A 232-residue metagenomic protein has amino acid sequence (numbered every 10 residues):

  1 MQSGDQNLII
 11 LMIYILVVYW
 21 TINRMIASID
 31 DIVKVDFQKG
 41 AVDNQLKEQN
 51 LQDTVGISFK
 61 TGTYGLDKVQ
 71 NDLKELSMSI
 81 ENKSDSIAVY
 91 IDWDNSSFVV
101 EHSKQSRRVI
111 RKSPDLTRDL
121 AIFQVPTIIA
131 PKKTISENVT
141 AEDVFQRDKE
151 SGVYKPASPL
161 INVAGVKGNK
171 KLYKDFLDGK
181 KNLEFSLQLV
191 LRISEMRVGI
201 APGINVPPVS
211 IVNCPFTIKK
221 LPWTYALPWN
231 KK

Functional and structural regions predicted by a protein language model:
M1-Q70, D178-K232: Membrane engagement elements in two modes
T21, M25-D31, R111-K167, K171 (+1 more regions): Intrinsically disordered, low-complexity Pro/Gly/Ser/Thr-rich segments with frequent PxxP/GP/PP motifs and embedded
N71-S77: Short, solvent-exposed loop/turn segments enriched in Ser/Thr/Gly
E75, A88, E184: Exposed beta-strand and adjacent loop surfaces of beta-rich binding modules that mediate intermolecular recognition
N82-S84, D143, L189-E195: Beta-strand elements of well-folded, non-transmembrane domains
S84-Q146, K219-K232: The feature marks short-to-medium sequence segments in extracytoplasmic or secretory-pathway proteins
